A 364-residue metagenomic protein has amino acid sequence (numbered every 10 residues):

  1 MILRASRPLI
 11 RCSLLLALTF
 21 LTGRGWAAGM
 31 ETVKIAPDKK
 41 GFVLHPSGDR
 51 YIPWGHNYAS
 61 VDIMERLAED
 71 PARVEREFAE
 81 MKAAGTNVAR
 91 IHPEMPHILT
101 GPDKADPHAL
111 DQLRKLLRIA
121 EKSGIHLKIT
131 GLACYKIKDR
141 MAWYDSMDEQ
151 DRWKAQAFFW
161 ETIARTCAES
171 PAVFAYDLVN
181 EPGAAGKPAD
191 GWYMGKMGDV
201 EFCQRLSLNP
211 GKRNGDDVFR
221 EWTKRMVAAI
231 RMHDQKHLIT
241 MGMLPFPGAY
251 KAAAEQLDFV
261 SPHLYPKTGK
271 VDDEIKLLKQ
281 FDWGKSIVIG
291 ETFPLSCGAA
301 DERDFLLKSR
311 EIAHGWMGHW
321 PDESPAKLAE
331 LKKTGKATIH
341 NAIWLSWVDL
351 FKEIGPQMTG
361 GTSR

Functional and structural regions predicted by a protein language model:
I2-S13: Bacterial N-terminal signal peptides that target proteins for export
R11-R24: Bacterial N-terminal signal peptides
G25-G29: Boundary at the C-terminal end of the N-terminal hydrophobic targeting segment
T32-V260, P266-K270, F281, T292 (+5 more regions): Active-site mouth of glycoside hydrolases
V271-I275: Active-site-adjacent beta->alpha loops and helix N-cap segments on the catalytic face of soluble alpha/beta enzymes
M317-R364: Aromatic- and carboxylate-lined catalytic core of secreted/periplasmic carbohydrate-active enzymes
